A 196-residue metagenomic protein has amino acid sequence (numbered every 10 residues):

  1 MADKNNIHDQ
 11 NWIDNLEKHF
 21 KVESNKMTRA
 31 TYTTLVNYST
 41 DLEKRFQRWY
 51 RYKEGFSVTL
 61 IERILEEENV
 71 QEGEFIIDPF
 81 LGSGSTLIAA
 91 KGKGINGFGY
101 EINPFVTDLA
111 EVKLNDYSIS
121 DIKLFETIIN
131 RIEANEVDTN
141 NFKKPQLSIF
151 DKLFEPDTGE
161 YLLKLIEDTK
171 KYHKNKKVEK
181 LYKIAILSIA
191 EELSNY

Functional and structural regions predicted by a protein language model:
M1-V70: S-adenosyl-L-methionine
I61, D78-F80, P104: Proline-centered helix-kink/hinge sites
E72-G82: Conserved class I S-adenosyl-L-methionine
I76, L87, G97-G99: A short hydrophobic/small-residue beta-strand
S83-I95: Conserved SAM-binding loop of SAM-dependent methyltransferases across substrates and taxa, primarily the Class I
N96-G99, N103-Y196: Class I S-adenosyl-L-methionine-dependent methyltransferase module
